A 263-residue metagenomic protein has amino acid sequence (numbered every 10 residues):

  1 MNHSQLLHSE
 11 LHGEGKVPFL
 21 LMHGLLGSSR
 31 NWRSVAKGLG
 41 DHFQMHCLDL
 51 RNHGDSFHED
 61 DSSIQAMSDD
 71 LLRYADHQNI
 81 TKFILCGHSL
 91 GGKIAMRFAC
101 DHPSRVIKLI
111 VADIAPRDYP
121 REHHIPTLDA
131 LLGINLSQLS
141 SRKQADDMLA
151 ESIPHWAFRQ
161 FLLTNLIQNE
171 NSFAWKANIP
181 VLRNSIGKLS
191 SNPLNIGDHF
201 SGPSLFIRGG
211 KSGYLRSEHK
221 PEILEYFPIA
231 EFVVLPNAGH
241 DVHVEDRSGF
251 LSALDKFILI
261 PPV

Functional and structural regions predicted by a protein language model:
M1-L20, G40-F43, I80-T81, F227-I229 (+1 more regions): Alpha/beta-hydrolase fold catalytic core
M22-G24, R208: The conserved beta1-alpha1 loop
G24-G27, S89: Active-site glycine-rich loops that stabilize anionic/oxyanionic intermediates across multiple enzyme folds
R33-L90, S252-D255: Active-site loop/oxyanion-hole signature of alpha/beta-hydrolase fold enzymes
R97-C100, I107-L139: Flexible "cap/lid" loop of the alpha/beta hydrolase fold
E122, S137-N192: Conserved alpha/beta-hydrolase catalytic His-Asp/Glu region
N171-Y226, E231: Conserved serine/cysteine hydrolase catalytic core
A230-V263: Catalytic active-site module of serine/aspartate enzymes centered on a nucleophile-bearing elbow/loop
